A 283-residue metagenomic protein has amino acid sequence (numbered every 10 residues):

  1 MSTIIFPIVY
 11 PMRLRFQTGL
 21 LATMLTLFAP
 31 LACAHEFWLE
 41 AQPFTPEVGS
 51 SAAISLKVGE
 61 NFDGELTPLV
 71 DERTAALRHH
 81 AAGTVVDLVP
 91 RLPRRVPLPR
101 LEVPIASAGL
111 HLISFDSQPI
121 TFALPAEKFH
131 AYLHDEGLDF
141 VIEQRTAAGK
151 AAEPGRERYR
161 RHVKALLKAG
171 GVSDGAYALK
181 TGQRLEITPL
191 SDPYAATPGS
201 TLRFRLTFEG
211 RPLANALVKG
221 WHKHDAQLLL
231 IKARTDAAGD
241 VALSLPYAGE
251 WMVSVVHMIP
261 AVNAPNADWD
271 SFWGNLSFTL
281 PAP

Functional and structural regions predicted by a protein language model:
F6-T23: Bacterial N-terminal signal peptides that target proteins for export
H35-A52, F140-L202, T207-P212, H224-A226 (+1 more regions): Beta-strand-rich domain onsets/edges
N61-P68, R205-L213: Structural motif
V70-E72, R211-H222: Short, ordered, surface-exposed loop/turn motifs in non-cytosolic proteins
A76-V85, L217-K232: Short amphipathic beta-strand segments in non-cytosolic proteins
P97-P99, T235-G249: Glycine-centered loop-to-beta-strand initiation motif
Q118-A126, I259-A264: Short acidic/polar inter-strand loop motif in beta-rich domains
